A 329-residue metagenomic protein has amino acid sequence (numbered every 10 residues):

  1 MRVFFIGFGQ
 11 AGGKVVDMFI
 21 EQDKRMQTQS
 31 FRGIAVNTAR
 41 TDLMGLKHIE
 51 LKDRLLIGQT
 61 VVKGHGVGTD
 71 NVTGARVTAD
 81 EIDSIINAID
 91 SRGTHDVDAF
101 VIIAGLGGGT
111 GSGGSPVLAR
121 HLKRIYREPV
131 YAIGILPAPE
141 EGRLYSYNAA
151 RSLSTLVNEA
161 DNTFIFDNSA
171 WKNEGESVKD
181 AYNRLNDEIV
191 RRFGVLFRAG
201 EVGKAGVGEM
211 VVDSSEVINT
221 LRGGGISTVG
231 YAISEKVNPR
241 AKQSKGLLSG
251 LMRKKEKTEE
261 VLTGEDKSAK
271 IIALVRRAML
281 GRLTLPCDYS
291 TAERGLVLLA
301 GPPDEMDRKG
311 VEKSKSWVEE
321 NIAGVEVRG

Functional and structural regions predicted by a protein language model:
M1-G329: Tubulin/FtsZ superfamily GTPase core signature
